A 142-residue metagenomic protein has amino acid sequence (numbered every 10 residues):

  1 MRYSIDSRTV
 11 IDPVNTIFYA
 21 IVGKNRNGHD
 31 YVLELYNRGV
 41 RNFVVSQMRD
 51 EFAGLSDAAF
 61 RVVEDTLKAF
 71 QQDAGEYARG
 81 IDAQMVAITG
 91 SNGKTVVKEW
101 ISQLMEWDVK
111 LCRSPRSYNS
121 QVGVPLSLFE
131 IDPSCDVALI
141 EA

Functional and structural regions predicted by a protein language model:
M1-Q72: N-terminal leader/targeting and accessory segments in enzymes
K68-A142: Phosphate-binding loop of NTP-binding sites
